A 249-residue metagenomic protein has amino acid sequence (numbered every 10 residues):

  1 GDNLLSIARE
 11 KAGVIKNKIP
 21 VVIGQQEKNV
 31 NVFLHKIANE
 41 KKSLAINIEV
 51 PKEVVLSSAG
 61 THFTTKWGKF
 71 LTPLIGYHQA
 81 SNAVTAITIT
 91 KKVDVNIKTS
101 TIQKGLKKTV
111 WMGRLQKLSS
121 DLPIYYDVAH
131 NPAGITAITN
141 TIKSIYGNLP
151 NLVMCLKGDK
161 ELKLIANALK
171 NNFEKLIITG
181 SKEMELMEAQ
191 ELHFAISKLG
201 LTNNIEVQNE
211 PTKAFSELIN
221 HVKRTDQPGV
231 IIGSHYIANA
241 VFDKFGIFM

Functional and structural regions predicted by a protein language model:
G1-K69, A83, I87-S100: Acidic, Mg2+-coordinating active-site environments of NTP-dependent enzymes
S6, K66-K175: Nucleotide phosphate-binding/pyrophosphate-handling subdomain across enzymes that bind or process nucleotide phosphates
P20, L149-V153, P228-V230: Residue-level preference for the first positions of well-ordered beta-strands
G24-I46, S57-A59, P123-I124, P132 (+1 more regions): C-terminal helical cap/extension that packs against the catalytic core of soluble nucleotide-cofactor enzymes
G24-Q26, V128-A129, M154-G158, S181 (+1 more regions): Structural motif
V50-E53, M154-K157, T179-E185: Short, acidic/turn-prone active-site loops that include or flank metal/cofactor- and phosphate-binding residues
V93-D94, I142, I196, G200 (+2 more regions): Active-site catalytic pocket residues across diverse enzymes, especially alpha/beta-hydrolases
H235-M249: Glycine/aspartate-rich loop-and-adjacent alpha/beta segment that forms the canonical ThDP
